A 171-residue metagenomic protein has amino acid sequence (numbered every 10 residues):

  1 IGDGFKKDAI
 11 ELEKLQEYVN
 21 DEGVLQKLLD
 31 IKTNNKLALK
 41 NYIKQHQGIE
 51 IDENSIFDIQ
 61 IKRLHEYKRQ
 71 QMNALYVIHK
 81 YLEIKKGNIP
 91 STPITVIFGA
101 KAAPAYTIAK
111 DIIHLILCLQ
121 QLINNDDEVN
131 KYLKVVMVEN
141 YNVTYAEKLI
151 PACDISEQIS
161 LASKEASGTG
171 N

Functional and structural regions predicted by a protein language model:
I1-N171: Catalytic cores of carbohydrate-active enzymes across secretory and cytosolic contexts
